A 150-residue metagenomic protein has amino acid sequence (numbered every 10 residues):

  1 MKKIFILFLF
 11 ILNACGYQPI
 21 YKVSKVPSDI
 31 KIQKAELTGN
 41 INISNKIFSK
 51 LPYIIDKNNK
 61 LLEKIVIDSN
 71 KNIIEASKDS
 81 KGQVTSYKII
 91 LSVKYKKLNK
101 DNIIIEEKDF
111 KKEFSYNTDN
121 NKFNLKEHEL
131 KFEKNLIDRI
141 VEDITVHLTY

Functional and structural regions predicted by a protein language model:
M1-C15: Sec-dependent bacterial lipoprotein signal peptides
L12-I32: Bacterial Sec signal peptide processing site at the extreme N-terminus
I20, I54, I74-E75: Short beta-strands and strand-coil junctions in structured, solvent-facing domains, enriched
I20, P27, E129-Y150: Compositionally biased, intrinsically disordered linkers/stalks adjacent to structured regions
K31-N40: Short extracytoplasmic/periplasmic juxtamembrane "stem" segments immediately C-terminal to an N-terminal membrane anchor
G39-N59: N-terminal secretory signal peptides
F48-S49, N59, K64-D109, F114-L130 (+2 more regions): Surface-exposed short loop/turn segments
I55, N99-D101, L148: Secondary-structure transition/hinge residues
